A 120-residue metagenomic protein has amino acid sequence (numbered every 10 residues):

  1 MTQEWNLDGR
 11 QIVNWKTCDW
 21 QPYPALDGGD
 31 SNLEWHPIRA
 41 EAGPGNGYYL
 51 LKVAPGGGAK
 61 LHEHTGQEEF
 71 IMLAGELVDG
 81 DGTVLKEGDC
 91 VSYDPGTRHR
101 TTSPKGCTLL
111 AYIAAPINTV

Functional and structural regions predicted by a protein language model:
M1-P44: A short, N-terminal "cap"/entry segment at the start of jelly-roll beta-barrel domains of the cupin/DSBH fold
S31, P95-V120: Ligand-binding loop in jelly-roll beta-barrel domains
N32-H64, V78, D94-G96: Conserved short histidine dyad/triad with adjacent acidic residue
N46-L50, F70, C107-T108: Structural motif
G58-A59, F70, G75-D79, C90: Short beta-strand segments in beta-sandwich/barrel cores
E63-T65, T83-L85, S103-K105: Short glycine/proline-enriched turns and hinge-like loops at secondary-structure junctions
D79-R98: Short acidic-glycine-tyrosine-enriched beta hairpin
